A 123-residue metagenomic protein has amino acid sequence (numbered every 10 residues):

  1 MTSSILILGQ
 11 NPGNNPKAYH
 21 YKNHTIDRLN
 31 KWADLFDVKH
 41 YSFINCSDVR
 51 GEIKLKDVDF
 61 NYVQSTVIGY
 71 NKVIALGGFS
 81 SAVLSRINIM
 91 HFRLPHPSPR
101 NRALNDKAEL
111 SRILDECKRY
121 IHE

Functional and structural regions predicted by a protein language model:
M1-I87, H91-R102, A108: A polyanion-binding, active-site-adjacent surface
E109-E123: Charged phosphate-binding loop/patch that engages nucleotide di/tri-phosphates or the phosphate backbone of nucleic
